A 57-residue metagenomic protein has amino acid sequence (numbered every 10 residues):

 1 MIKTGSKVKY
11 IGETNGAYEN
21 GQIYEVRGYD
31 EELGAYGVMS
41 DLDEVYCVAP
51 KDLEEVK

Functional and structural regions predicted by a protein language model:
M1: A short glycine-leucine-enriched loop at secondary-structure breakpoints that most characteristically corresponds
T4-K57: Basic/aromatic-rich interaction segments and small domains that mediate binding to polyanionic partners
